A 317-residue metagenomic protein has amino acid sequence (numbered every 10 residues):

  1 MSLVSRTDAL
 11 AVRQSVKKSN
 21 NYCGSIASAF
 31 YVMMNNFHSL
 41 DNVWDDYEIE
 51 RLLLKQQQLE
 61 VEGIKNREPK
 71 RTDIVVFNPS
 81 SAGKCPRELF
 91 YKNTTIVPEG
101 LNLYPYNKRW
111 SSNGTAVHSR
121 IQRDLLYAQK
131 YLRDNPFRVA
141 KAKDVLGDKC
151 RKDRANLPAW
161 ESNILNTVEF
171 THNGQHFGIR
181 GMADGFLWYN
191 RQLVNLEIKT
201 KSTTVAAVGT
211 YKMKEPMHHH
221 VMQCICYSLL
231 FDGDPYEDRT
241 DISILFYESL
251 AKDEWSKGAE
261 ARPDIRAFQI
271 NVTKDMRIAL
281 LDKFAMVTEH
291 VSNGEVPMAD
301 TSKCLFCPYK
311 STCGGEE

Functional and structural regions predicted by a protein language model:
M1-V194: Metal-dependent nuclease catalytic cores that hydrolyze phosphodiester bonds in DNA/RNA, characterized by
S5, A11-S25, A29-W44, L52 (+2 more regions): Metal-dependent nuclease catalytic regions and adjoining charged, substrate-binding loops involved in nucleic-acid end
C85, Y227, C307: Calmodulin-binding IQ motif helices
I96-V97, R123, S202-T204, A251 (+1 more regions): Short loop/turn segments at secondary-structure transitions that flank enzyme active sites
V97, Q129, R133, A207-V208 (+2 more regions): Short linear functional motifs in flexible/disordered or boundary regions
P105, P136, A140, K214-E215 (+1 more regions): A sequence-level detector of short, solvent-exposed, charge-rich linear segments
N107, S111, M213-H218, P297: Short, charged/polar micro-motifs that form catalytic or ligand-binding hotspots
P158-M286: Mg2+/Mn2+-dependent nuclease catalytic core
